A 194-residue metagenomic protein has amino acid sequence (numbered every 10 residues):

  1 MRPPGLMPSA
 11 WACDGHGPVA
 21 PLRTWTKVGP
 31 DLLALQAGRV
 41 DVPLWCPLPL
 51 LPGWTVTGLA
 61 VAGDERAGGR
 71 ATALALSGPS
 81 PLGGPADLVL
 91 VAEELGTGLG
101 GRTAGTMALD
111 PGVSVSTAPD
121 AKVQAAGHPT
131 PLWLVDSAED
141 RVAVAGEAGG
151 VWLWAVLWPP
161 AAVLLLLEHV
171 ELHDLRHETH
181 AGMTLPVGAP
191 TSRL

Functional and structural regions predicted by a protein language model:
M1-G38: N-terminal cysteine/histidine-rich coordination modules
R39-V40, W54: N-terminal, charge-rich interaction modules
C46-V56: Proline-anchored loop/turn motifs at beta-strand termini and strand-loop-strand connectors
L51-G53, S80-G83, E147-W152: Short, solvent-exposed coil/turn segments at beta-strand boundaries
T55-L134: Short, solvent-exposed recognition patches
S116-L194: A short, solvent-exposed beta-edge/loop patch
